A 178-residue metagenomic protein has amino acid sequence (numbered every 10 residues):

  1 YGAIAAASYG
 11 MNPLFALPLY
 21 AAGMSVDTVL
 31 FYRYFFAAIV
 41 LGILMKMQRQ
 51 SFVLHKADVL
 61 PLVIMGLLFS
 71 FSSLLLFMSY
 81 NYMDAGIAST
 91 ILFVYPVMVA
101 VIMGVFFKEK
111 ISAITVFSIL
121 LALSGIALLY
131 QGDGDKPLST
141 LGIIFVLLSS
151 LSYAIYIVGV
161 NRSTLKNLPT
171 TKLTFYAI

Functional and structural regions predicted by a protein language model:
Y1-T28, Y32, F71, L75 (+1 more regions): Glycine-/small-residue-enriched transmembrane alpha-helix faces in small-molecule transporters and effluxers
S8, G42-L92, L128: Specific transmembrane alpha-helical segments of multi-pass solute transporters/efflux pumps, especially DMT/EamA
G10-M11, F35-I39, L123: Small-residue-rich packing faces within the transmembrane alpha-helices of Major Facilitator Superfamily
Y20-A21, Y80-N81, F107, T164-L165: Helix-capping/transition residues at the boundaries of transmembrane alpha-helices and the short helical linkers
T28-I39, L68-F69, L76-K110, T115 (+1 more regions): Specific alpha-helical transmembrane segments that line the substrate/conduction pathway and gating interfaces
V29, T170-T174: Juxtamembrane helix-start motifs in multi-pass secondary transporters
L41, V63, I102, I111-Q131 (+1 more regions): Hydrophobic transmembrane alpha-helices of multi-pass small-molecule transport proteins
K56-A57, S89-L92, K108-L128, K136-I143: Loop-to-transmembrane alpha-helix entry segments
